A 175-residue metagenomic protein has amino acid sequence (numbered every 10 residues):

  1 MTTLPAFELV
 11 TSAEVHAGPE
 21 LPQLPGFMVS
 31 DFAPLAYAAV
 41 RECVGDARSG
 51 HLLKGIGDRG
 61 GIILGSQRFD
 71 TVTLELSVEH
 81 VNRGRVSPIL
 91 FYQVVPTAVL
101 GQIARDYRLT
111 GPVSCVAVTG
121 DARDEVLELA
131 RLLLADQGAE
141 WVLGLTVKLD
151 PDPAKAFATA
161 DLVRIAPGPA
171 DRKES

Functional and structural regions predicted by a protein language model:
M1-S175: Conserved "HGTGT" condensation-loop signature of ketosynthase/thiolase-family condensing enzymes that catalyze
